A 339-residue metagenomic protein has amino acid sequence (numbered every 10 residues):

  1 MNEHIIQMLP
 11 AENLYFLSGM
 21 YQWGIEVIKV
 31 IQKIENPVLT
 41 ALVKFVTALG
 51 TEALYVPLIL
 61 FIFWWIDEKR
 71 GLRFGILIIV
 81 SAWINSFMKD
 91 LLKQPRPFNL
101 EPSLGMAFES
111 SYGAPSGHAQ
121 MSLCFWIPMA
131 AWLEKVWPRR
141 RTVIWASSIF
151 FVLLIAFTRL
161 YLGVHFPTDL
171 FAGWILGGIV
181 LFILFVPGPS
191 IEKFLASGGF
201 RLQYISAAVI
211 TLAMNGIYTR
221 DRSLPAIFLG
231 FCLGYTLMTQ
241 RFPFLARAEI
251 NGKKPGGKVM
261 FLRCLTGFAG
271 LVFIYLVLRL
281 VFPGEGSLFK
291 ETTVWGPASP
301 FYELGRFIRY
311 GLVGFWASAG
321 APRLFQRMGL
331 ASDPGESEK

Functional and structural regions predicted by a protein language model:
M1-L54, N85-S111, F242-P243, I250 (+3 more regions): N-terminal transmembrane-helix/juxtamembrane module of multi-pass inner/ER membrane proteins
N2-I6, E68-R70, G163, P167: Helix-coil boundary and interhelical linker segments in multi-pass alpha-helical membrane proteins
E12, I31, L72-R73, M214-N215: Residue-level detector of alpha-helix boundaries and kinks
M20, L39, L54, E68 (+2 more regions): Generic structural signal for well-ordered secondary structure
E35, L77, T219: Charged, low-complexity surface patches
L42-V43, L58-W65, A82, P97-L265 (+2 more regions): Membrane-embedded catalytic cores of phosphoryl/pyrophosphoryl-handling enzymes
G50-A53, G75, I79, Q120 (+3 more regions): Residue-level signal for the membrane-embedded core of alpha-helical transmembrane segments, especially mid-helix
I62-P95: Membrane helical hairpin/interfacial module
